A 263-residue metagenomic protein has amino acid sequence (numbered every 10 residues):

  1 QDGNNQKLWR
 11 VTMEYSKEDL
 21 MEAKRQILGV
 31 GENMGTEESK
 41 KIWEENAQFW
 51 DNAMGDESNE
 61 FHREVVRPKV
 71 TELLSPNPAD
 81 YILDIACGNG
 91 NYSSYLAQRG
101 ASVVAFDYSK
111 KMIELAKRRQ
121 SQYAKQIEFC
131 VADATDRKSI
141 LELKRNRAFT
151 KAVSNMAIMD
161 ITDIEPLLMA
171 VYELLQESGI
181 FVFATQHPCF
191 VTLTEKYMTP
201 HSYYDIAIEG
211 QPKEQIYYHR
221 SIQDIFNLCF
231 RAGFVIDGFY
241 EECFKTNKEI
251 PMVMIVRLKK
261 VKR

Functional and structural regions predicted by a protein language model:
Y15-N77, N91, Y95, L115 (+1 more regions): Conserved class I S-adenosyl-L-methionine
Y81-R137: Class I SAM-dependent methyltransferase SAM/SAH-binding core
I140-A152: A short acidic, Gly/Pro-enriched loop at the edge of an enzyme's catalytic core that lines a small-molecule cofactor
T150-I164: A short SAM/SAH-binding and catalytic strip from SAM-dependent methyltransferases
E165-I180: A short glycine-rich, Lys/Arg-flanked "PGG" loop and its adjoining helix->strand segment in the class I
F181-I208: Conserved class I S-adenosyl-L-methionine
I216-F239: Short alpha-helix
A232-F234, E242, K248-R263: Core SAM-dependent methyltransferase catalytic element
